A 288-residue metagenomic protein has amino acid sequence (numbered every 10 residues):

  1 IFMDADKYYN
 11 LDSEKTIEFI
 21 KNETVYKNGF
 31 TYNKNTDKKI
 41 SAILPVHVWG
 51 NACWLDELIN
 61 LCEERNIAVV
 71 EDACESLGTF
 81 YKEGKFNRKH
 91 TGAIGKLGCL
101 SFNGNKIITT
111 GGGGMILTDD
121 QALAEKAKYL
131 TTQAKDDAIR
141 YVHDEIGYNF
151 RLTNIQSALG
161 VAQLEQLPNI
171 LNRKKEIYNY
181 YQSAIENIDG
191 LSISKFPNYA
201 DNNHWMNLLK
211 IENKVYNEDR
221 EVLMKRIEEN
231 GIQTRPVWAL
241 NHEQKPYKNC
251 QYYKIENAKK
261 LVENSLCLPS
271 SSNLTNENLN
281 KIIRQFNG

Functional and structural regions predicted by a protein language model:
I1-L11, R235: Short beta-strand->loop structural element characteristic of the AMP-binding/adenylate-forming
F2, V69-E71, T118, P236: Hydrophobic residues in well-ordered beta-strands that form the structural core
Y8, L77, I107, H242-E243: Positions that flank functional sites
Y9, A52, E71, S76-G78 (+1 more regions): Catalytic P-loop NTPase motifs of RecA-like helicase/translocase cores
E14-K38, A42-V46, N51, L55-E57 (+3 more regions): PLP-dependent aminotransferase class I/II
E64-I67: A short helix->loop->beta-strand "cap" motif at the edges of active sites that frequently abuts
E71-T110, I139-D144, S192: Conserved active-site segment immediately N-terminal to the catalytic lysine that forms the internal aldimine
A93-T131, N154: Active-site PLP attachment segment
